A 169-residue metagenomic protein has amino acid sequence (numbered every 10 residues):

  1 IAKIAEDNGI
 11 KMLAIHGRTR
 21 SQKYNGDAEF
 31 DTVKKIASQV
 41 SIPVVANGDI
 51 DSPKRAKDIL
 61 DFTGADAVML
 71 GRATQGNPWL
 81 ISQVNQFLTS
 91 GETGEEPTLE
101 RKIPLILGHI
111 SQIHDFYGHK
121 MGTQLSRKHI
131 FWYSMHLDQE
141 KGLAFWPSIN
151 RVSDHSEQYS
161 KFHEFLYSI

Functional and structural regions predicted by a protein language model:
I1-M12, Y24, D31, K35-A46 (+1 more regions): Alpha/beta catalytic cores of nucleotide-metabolism and tRNA/nucleoside-modifying enzymes
I15-N25: Glycine-rich, proline-tolerant flexible connector loops at the mouths of alpha/beta enzymes
